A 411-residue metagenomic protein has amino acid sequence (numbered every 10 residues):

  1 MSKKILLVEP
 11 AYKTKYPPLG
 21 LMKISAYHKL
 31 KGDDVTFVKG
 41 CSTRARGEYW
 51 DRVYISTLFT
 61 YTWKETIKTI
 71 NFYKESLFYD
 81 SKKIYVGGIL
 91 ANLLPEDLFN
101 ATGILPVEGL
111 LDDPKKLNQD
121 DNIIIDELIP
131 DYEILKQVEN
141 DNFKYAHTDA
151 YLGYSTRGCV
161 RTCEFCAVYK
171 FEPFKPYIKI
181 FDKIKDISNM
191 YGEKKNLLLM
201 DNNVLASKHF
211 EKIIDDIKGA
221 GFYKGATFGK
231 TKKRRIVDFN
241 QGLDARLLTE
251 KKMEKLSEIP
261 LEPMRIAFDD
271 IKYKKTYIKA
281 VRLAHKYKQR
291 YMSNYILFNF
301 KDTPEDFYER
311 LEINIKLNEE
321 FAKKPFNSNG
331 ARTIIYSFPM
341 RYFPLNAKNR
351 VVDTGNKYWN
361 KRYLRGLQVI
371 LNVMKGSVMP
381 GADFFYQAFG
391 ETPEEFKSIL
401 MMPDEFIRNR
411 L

Functional and structural regions predicted by a protein language model:
K3-K4, E9-K13, P17-D149: Glycine-rich beta-alpha loop elements in corrinoid/cobalamin-binding modules across cobalamin-dependent enzymes
K4-L7, K29-L30, D34-F37, A45-R46 (+2 more regions): Radical SAM enzyme core and accessory elements
L7, K185-F300: Conserved SAM/AdoMet-binding glycine-rich loop
L19-K23, Y145-K183: Canonical Radical SAM [4Fe-4S] cluster-binding loop centered on the CxxxCxxC motif and its immediate flanking residues
I24, E65-Y73, K183, I213-I217 (+3 more regions): A general structural detector for well-ordered alpha-helical segments in enzyme core domains, enriched
R52-Y54, L197, P260-R265, K272-K348: Conserved C-terminal portion of the radical SAM core fold that forms the substrate/S-adenosylmethionine-binding
K74-Y79, K218-K232, L317-R332: Alpha-helix termini
L93-L94, K208, R235, F298-P304 (+1 more regions): Flexible glycine/acidic-rich beta-alpha junction loops that bind and position SAM and/or redox cofactors in anaerobic
